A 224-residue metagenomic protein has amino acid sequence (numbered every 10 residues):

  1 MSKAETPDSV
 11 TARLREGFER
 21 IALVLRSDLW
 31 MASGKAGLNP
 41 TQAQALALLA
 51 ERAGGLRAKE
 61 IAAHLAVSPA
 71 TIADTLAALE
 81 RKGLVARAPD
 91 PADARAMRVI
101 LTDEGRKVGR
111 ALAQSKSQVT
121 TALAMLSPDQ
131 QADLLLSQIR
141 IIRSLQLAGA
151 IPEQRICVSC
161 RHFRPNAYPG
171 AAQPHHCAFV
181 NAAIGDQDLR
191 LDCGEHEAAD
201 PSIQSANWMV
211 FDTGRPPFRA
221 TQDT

Functional and structural regions predicted by a protein language model:
M1-A36: N-terminal leader segment of winged-helix/HTH proteins
R13, G17, V24, D28 (+3 more regions): Pre-recognition alpha-helix immediately N-terminal to the DNA-recognition helix within helix-turn-helix or winged-helix
W30-S68: N-terminal helix-turn-helix DNA-binding core of bacterial DNA-binding proteins
A53-M97: Canonical helix-turn-helix DNA-binding module
A78-Q131: Charged, amphipathic alpha-helical coiled-coil/dimerization segments
R110, Q114-R161: Terminal interaction helix/tail motif
I139, R143-R219: Mid-protein regulatory/catalytic core that forms ligand/cofactor-binding pockets and protein-protein interaction
T221-T224: Long, compositionally biased intrinsically disordered regions
